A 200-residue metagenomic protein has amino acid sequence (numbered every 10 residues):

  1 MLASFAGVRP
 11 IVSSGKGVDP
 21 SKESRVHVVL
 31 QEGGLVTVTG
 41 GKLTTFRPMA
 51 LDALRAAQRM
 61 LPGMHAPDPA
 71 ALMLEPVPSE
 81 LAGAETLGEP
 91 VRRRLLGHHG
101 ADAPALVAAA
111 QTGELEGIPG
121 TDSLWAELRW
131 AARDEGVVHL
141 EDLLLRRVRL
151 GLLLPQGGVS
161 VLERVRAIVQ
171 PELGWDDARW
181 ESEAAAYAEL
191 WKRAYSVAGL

Functional and structural regions predicted by a protein language model:
M1-W175: C-terminal catalytic lobe of FAD-dependent flavoproteins
S160-L200: Amphipathic terminal alpha-helices
